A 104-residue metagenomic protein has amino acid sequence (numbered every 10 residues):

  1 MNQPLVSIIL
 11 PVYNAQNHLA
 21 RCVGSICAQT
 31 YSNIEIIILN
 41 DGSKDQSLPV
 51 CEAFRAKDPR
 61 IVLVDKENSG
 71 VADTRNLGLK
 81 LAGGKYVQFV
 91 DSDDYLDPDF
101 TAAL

Functional and structural regions predicted by a protein language model:
M1-L104: Nucleotide-sugar donor-binding/catalytic module of glycosyltransferases that assemble extracellular/cell-envelope
